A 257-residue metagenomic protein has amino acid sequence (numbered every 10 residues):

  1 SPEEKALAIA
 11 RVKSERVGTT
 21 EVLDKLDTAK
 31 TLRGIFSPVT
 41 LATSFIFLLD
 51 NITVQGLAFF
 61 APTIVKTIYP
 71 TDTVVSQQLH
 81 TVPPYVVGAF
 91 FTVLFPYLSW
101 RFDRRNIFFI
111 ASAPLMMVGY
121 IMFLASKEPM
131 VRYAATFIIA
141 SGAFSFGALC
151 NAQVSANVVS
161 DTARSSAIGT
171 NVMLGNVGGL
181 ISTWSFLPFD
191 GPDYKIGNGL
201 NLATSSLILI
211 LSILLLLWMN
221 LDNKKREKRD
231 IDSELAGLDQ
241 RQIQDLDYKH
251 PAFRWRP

Functional and structural regions predicted by a protein language model:
S1-T19, K195-P257: Intracellular terminal tails of multi-pass secondary transporters
L26-Y97, G147, N151-A152, S165 (+1 more regions): Extracytoplasmic gate region of multi-pass secondary transporters
L48, V82-V86, P114, G169-V177 (+1 more regions): Transmembrane alpha-helical cores of Major Facilitator Superfamily
A89-F90, L94, M116-V118, N176 (+3 more regions): Small-residue-rich packing faces within the transmembrane alpha-helices of Major Facilitator Superfamily
N106-M122: Structural signature of the two symmetry-related core transmembrane helices
L124-A135: Helix-loop junctions at membrane interfaces in 12-TM secondary transporters
S145-S160, I168: Intracellular juxtamembrane helix-capping segments at the cytosolic ends of symmetry-related transmembrane helices
D161-Y194, L200-T204: A late C-terminal transmembrane helix in Major Facilitator Superfamily
